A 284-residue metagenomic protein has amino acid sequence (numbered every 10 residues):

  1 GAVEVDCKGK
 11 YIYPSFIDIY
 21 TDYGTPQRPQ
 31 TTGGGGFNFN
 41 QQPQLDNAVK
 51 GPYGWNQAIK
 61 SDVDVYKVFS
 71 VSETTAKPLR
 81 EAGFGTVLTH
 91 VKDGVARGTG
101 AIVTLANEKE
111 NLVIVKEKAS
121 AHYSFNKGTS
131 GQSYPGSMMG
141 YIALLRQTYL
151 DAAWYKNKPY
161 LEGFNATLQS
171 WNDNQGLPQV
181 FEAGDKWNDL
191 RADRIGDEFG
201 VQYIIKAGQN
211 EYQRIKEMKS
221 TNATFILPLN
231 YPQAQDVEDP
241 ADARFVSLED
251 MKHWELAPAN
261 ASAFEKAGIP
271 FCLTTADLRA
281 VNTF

Functional and structural regions predicted by a protein language model:
G1-S15, Q30: Histidine-rich, glycine-flanked metal-binding segment
G9, Y20, L79, A192 (+1 more regions): Divalent metal-coordination and catalytic microenvironments
S15-F16, G98, I114, R214-E217 (+1 more regions): Short, charged, surface-exposed secondary-structure boundary motifs
I17-G24: Histidine-centered catalytic micro-motifs
Q30-K67, V71-K77: Proteins synthesized as precursors that undergo proteolytic processing into mature forms
N40-D46, K50, G54, D62 (+2 more regions): His/Asp/Glu-enriched, well-ordered alpha-helical/loop segment that forms or immediately abuts the divalent-metal
S72-N210: Polyanionic/metal-chelating signatures
G196-Q202, K219-I226, G268-P270: Glycine-enriched alpha-helix->loop->beta-strand junction motifs that scaffold or abut catalytic
